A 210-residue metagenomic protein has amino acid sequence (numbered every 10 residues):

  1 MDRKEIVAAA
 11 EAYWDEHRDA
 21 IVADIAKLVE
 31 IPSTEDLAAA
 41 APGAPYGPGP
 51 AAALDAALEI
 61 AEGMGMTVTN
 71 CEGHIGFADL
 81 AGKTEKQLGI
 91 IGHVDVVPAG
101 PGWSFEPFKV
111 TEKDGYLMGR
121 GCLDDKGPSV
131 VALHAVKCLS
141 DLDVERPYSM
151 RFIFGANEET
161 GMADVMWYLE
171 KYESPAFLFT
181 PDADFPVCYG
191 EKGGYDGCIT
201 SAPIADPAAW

Functional and structural regions predicted by a protein language model:
D2-R120, R146: Acidic/His- and Gly-rich active-site-bordering loop/insert found across diverse amide/peptide-bond hydrolases
A38-A41, C122, A163, W210: Short acidic, glycine/proline-rich loop/turn micro-motifs
D95-V97, N157, I204-D206: Short coil/turn motifs at secondary-structure junctions
D125-P203: Acidic/histidine-rich catalytic neighborhood of metal-dependent amide-processing enzymes
G190, P207-W210: Acidic-enriched catalytic cores of C-N bond-cleaving enzymes acting on peptides and small amides
